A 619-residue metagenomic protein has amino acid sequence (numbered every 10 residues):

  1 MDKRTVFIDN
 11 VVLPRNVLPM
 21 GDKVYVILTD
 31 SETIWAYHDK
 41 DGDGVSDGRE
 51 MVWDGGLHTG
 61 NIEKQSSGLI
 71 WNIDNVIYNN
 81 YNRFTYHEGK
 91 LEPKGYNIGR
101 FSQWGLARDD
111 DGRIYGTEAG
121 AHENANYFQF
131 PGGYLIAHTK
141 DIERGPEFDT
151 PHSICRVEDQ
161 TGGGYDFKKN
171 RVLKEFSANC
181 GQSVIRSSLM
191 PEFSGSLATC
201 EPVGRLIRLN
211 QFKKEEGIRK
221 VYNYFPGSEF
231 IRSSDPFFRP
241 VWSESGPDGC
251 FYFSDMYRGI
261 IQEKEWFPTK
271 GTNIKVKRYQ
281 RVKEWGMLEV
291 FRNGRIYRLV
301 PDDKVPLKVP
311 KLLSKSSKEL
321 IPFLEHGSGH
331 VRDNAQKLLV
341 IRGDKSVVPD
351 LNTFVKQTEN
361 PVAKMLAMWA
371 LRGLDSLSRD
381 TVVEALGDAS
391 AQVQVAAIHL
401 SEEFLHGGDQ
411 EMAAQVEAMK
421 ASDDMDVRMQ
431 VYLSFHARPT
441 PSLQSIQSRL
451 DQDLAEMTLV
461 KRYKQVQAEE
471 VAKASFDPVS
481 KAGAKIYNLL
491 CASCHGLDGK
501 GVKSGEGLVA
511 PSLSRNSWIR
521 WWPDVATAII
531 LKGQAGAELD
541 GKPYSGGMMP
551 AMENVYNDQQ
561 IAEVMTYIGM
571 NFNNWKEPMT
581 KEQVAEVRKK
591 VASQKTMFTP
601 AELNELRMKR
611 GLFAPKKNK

Functional and structural regions predicted by a protein language model:
M1-E319, H330, L338-V340, A396: Beta-propeller domains with acidic blade repeats across secreted/periplasmic ectodomains and cytosolic WD/CNH propellers
S243, F251-S254, I296, G483-D498 (+2 more regions): The canonical Cys-X-X-Cys-His
P301-K311, G373, E403, H436-K481 (+1 more regions): Post-cleavage N-terminal segment of exported redox proteins
L307-P310, R332-G343, V362-S376, T381-G387 (+4 more regions): Structural detector for internal amphipathic alpha-helices that build alpha-solenoid repeat scaffolds
G327-S328, E359-N360, A389-S390, D423-D424 (+2 more regions): Short inter-helical turns and helix N-cap capping residues of alpha-solenoid HEAT/ARM repeat scaffolds
V466-N488, S493, G501-K503, V509: Electrostatic cytochrome c docking/interface patches
Q467-V479, Y544-G547, A551-K619: Flexible coil segments in periplasmic/lumen-exposed cytochrome c-class electron-transfer proteins
G499-D558: Gly/Gly-Pro-rich "capping" loops immediately C-terminal to redox-active cysteine motifs in periplasmic/lumenal
